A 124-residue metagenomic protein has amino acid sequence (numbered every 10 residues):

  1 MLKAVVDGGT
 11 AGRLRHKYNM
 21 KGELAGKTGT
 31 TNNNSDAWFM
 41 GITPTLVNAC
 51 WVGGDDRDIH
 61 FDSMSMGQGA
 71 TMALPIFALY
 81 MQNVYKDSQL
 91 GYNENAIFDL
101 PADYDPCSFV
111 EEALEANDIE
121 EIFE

Functional and structural regions predicted by a protein language model:
M1-F123: A penicillin-recognizing enzyme superfamily signal
